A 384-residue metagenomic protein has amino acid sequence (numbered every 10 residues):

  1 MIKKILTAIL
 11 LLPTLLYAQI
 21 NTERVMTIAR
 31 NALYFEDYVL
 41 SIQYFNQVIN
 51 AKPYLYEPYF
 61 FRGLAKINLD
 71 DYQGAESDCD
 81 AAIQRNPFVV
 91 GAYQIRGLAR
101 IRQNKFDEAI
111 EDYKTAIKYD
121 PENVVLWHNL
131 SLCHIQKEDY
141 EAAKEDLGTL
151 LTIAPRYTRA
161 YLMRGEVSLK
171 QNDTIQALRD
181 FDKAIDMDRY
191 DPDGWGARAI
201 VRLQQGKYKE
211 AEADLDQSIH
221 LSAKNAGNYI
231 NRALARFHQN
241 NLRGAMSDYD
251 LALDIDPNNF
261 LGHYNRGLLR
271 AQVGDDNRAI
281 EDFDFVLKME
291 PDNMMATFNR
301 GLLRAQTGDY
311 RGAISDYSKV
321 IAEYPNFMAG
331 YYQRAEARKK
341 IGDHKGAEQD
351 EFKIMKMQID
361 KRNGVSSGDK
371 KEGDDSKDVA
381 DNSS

Functional and structural regions predicted by a protein language model:
K4-T14: Sec-dependent N-terminal signal peptides
L12, L16-S384: Alpha-helical tetratricopeptide repeat
